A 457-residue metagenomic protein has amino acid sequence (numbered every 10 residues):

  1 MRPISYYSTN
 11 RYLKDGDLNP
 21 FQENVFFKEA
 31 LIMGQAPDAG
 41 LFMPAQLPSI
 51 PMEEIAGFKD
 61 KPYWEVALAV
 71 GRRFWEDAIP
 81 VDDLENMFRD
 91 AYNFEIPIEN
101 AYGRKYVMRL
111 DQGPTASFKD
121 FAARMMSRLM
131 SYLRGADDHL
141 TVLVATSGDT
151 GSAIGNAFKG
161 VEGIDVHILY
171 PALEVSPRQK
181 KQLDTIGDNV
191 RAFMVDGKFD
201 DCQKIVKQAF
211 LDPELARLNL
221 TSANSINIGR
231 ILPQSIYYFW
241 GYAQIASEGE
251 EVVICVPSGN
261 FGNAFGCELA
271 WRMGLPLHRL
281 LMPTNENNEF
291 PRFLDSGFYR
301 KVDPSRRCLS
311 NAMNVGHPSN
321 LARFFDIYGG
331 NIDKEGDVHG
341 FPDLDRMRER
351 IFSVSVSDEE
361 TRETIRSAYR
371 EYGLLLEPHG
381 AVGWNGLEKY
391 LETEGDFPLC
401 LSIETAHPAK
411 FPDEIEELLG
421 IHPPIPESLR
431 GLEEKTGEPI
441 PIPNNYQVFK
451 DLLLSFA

Functional and structural regions predicted by a protein language model:
M1-A457: PLP-dependent amino-acid enzyme catalytic core
